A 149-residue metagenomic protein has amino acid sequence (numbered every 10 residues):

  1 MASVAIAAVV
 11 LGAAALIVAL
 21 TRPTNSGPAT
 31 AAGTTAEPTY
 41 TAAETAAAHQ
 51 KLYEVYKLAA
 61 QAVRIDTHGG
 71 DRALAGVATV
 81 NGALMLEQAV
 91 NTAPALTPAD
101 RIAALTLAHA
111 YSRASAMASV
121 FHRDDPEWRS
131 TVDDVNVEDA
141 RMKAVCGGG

Functional and structural regions predicted by a protein language model:
M1-A32: Hydrophobic single-pass membrane-targeting/anchoring helices
A2-S3, V77, W128-R129: Short secondary-structure boundary micro-motifs
A13, T34-P38, W128: Long, non-catalytic architectural segments outside compact domain cores
A15, Y53, C146: Functionally engaged cysteine thiol sites
A15-L16, Y56, L107: Conserved short hydrophobic patches within well-ordered secondary structure
R22-L84: Extracytoplasmic low-complexity, Pro/Thr/Ser/Ala/Gly-rich segments that lie immediately after a secretion/anchoring
E87-G149: Extracytosolic low-complexity repeat regions of secreted or lipid-anchored proteins
